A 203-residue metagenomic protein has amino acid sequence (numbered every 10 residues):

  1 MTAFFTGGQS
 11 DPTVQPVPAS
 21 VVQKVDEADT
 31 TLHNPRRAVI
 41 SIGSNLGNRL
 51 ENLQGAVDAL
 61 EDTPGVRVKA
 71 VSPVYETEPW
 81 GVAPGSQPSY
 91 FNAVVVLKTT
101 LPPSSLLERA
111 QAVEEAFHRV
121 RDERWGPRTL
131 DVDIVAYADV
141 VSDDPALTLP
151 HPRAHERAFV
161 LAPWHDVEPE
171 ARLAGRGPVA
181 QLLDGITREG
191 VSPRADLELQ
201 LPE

Functional and structural regions predicted by a protein language model:
T2-D11, V17, V22-Q54, G65-V66: Extended accessory regions or peripheral subdomains of proteins
T2-Q23, W80-F91, L101-E203: Flexible, gly/pro- and Lys/Arg-enriched active-site loops
T30-G43, Y75-G81, L101-E108: Short N-terminal helix-initiation segments at or just after the protein's N-terminus
I42, V71, A93-V95, V132-A136: A structural signal for short, well-ordered beta-strand segments
N45, V71, P163: Residue-level signal for inorganic ion chemistry
R49, A56, L106-R109: Hydrophobic side chains in well-ordered alpha-helices
G55, L60-P102: Short, surface-exposed acidic-centric catalytic microdomains
